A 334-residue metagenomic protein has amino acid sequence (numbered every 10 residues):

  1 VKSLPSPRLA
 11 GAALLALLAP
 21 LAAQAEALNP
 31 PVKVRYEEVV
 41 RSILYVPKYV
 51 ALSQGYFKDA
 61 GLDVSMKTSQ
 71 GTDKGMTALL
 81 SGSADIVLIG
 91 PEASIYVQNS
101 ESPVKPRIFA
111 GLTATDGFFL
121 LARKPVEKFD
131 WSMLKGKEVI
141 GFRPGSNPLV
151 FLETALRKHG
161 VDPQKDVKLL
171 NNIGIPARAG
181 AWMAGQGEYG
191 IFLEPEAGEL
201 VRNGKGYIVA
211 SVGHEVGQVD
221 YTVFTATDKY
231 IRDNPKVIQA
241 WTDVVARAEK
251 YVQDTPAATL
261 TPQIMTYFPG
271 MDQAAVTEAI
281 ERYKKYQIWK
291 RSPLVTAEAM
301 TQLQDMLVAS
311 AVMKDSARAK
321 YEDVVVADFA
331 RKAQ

Functional and structural regions predicted by a protein language model:
V1-G11: Bacterial N-terminal signal peptides that target proteins for export
G11-P20: Bacterial N-terminal signal peptides
L21-A25: Sec/Tat signal peptide C-region and signal peptidase I cleavage site
E26-Q164, K168-G174, A181, E188-E194 (+3 more regions): Short, glycine-/small- and polar/acidic-enriched structural segments that line small-molecule recognition paths
Y49, I95, E153, G198 (+2 more regions): Predominant activation on well-ordered alpha-helical scaffold segments within soluble catalytic domains
A93, K124, P176-F268: Pocket-lining segment of extracytoplasmic ligand-binding domains
R232-K314: Secondary-structure end/capping motifs
Q304-Q334: Conserved C-terminal helix/tail region of periplasmic/extracytoplasmic solute-binding proteins
